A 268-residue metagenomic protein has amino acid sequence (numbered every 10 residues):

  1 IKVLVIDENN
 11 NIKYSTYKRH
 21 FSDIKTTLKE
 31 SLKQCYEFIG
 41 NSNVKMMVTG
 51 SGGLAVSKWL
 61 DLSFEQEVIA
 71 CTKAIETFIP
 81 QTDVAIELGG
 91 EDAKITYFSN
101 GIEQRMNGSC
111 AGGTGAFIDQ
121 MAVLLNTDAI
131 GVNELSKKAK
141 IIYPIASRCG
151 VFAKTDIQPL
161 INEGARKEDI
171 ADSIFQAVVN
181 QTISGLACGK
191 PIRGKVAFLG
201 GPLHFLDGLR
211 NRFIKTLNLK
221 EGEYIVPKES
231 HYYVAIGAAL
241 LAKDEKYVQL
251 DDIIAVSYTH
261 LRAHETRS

Functional and structural regions predicted by a protein language model:
I1-E8, T82-F98, S268: Gly/Thr-rich phosphate-binding beta-strand-loop-beta motif of the actin/hexokinase/Hsp70
I1-T26, E103-Q104, G108-S109: Short glycine-rich, Thr/Ser-proximal phosphate-binding strand/loop in the N-terminal lobe of ATP-dependent enzymes
S51-G52, A187-T216, P227-H231: Glycine-rich phosphate-binding loops at beta-strand->alpha-helix junctions
F64-V68, I214-I236: Conserved phosphate-binding/catalytic loops in two-lobed NTP-binding clefts
K73, I118-D119, V226-Y258: Glycine-rich phosphate-binding/hydrolytic loop that grips phosphoryl groups
N100-I141, C149, L240-D244: Glycine-rich phosphate-binding loop plus the immediately following alpha-helix
A153-S184: Adenine-nucleotide phosphate-binding core of ATP-dependent small-molecule kinases
T259-T266: Conserved small/polar residues in nucleotide/adenosyl-binding loops
